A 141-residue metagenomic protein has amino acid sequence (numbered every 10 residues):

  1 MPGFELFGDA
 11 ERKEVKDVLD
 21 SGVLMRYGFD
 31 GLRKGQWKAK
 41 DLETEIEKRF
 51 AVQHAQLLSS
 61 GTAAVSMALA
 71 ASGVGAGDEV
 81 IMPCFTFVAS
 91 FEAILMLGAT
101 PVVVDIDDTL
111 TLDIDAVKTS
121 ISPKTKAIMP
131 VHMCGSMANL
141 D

Functional and structural regions predicted by a protein language model:
M1-T62, S66-A70: Conserved PLP-binding active-site segment in aminotransferase class I/II-type PLP enzymes
A70-D141: PLP-dependent aminotransferase-like
